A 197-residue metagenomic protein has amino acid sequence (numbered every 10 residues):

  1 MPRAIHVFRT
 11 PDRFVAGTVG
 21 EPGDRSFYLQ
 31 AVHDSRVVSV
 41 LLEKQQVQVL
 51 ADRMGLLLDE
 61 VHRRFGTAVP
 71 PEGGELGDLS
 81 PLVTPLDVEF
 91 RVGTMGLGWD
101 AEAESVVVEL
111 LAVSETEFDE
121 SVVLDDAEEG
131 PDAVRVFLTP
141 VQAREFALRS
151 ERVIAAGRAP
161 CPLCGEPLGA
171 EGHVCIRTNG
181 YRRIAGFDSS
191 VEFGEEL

Functional and structural regions predicted by a protein language model:
M1-L197: Positively charged, low-complexity terminal tracts and the immediately adjacent first secondary-structure elements
